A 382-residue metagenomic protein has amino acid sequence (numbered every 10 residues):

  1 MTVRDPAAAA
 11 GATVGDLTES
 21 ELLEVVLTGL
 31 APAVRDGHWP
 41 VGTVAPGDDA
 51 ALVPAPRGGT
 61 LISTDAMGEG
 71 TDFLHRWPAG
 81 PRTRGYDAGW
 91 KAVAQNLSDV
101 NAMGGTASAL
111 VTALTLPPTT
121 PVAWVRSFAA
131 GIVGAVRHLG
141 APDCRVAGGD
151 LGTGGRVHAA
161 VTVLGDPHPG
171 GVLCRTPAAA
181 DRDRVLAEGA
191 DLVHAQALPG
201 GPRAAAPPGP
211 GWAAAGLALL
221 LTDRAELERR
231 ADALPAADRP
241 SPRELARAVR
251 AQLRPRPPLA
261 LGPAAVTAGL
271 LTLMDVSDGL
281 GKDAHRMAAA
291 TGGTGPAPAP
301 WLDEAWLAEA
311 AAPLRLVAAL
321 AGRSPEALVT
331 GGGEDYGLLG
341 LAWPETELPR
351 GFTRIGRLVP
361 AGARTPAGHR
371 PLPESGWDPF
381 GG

Functional and structural regions predicted by a protein language model:
M1-V34, P81-R84, P117-R145, G152-A159 (+3 more regions): Glycine-/charge-enriched secondary-structure boundary and capping motifs
T2-N101, P142-C144: N-terminal glycine-rich phosphate/pyrophosphate-binding loops that anchor nucleotide-derived ligands and cofactors
L52, N96, G104, V146 (+4 more regions): Residue-level signal for inorganic ion chemistry
R84-L110, A130-A141, L173, P177 (+1 more regions): Small-aliphatic-rich amphipathic alpha-helix that forms the alpha element of a beta-alpha
S108-D223: Glycine-rich anion-binding loops of enzyme active sites
A190-V193, L245, A251-L280: Internal active-site segments that recognize and position negatively charged phosphoryl groups and nucleotide moieties
E228-R254, R315: A short, charged helix-loop
